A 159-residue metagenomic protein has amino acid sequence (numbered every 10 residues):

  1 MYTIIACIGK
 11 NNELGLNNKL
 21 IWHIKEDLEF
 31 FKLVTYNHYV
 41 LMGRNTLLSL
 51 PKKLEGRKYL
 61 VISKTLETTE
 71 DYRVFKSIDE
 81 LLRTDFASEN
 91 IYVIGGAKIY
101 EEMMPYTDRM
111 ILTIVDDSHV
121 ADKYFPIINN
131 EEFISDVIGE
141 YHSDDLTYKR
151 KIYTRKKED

Functional and structural regions predicted by a protein language model:
M1-D159: Enzymes that bind and transform nitrogen-containing heteroaromatic metabolites
